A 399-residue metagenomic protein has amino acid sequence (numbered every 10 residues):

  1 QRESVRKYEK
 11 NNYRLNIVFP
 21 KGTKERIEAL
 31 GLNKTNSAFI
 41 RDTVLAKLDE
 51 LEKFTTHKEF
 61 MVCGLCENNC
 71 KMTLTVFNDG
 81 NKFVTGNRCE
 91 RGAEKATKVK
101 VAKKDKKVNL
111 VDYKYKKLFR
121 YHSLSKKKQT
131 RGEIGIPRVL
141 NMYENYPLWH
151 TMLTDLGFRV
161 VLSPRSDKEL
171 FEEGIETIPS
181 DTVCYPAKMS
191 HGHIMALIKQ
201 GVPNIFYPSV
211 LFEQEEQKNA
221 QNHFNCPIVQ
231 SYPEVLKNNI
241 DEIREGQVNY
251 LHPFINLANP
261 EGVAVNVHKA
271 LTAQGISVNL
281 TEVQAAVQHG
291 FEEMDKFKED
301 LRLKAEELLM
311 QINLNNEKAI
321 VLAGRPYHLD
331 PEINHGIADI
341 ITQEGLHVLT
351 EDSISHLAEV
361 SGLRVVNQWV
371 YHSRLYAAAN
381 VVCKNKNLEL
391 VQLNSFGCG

Functional and structural regions predicted by a protein language model:
Q1-K24, E28: Short Lys/Arg-rich basic patches
K21, K34-T35, L140-E144: A generic structural signal for alpha-helix starts
E28-L32, F224: Short alpha-helix boundary/capping segments
A29, A46, R374: Glycine-rich phosphate-binding/hydrolytic loop that grips phosphoryl groups
G31-K34, K104: Short intrinsically disordered coil segments
N33-K53: Short, basic amphipathic alpha-helical segments that act as recognition/interaction helices in nucleic-acid-binding
L51-G399: An N-terminal assembly and electron-transfer interface module characteristic of large anaerobic redox and radical
